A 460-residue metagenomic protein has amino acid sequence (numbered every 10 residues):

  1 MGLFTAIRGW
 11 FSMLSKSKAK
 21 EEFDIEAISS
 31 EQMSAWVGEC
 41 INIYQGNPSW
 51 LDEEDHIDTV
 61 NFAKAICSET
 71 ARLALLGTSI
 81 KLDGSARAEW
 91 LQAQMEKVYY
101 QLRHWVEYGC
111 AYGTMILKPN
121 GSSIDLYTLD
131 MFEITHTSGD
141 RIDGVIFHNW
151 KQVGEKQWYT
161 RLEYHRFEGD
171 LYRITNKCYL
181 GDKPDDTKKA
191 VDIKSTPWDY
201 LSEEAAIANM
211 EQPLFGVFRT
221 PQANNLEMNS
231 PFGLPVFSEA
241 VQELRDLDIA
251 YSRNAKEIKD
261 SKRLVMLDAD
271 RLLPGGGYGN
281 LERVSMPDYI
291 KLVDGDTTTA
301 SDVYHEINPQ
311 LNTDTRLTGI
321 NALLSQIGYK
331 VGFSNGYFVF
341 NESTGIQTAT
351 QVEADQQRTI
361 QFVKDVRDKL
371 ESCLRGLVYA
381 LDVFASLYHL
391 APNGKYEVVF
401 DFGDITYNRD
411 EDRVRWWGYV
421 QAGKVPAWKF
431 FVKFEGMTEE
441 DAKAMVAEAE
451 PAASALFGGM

Functional and structural regions predicted by a protein language model:
M1-I142, M460: Extended, helix-rich architectural segments
S30-T59, G295-K330, Y337, Q347-S372 (+1 more regions): Extended, non-catalytic structural segments that build the interaction scaffolds of large macromolecular assemblies
I116-F232: Extended, regular secondary-structure scaffolds
T196-A354, E397, G403-I405: Extended, charged amphipathic alpha-helical segments
K262-R263, A269, Q356-R375, A452-M460: Long, compositionally biased
N335-F340, L390-Y396, F434-A447: Short, surface-exposed acidic
G376-L390: Substrate-recognition/cap regions that form aromatic- and gly/pro-loop-enriched pockets for small-molecule ligands
W416-M460: Activation/maturation switch segments at domain boundaries
